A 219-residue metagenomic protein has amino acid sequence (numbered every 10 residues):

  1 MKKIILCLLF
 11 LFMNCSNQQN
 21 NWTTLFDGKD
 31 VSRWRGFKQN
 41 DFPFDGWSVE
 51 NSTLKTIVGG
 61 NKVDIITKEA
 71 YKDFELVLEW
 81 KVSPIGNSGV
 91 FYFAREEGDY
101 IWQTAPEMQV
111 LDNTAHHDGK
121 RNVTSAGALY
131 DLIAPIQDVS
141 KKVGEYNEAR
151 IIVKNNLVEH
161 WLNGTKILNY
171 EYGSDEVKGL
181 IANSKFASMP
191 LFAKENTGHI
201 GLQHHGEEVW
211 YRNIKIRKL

Functional and structural regions predicted by a protein language model:
M1-N20: Bacterial Sec-dependent N-terminal signal peptides
C15-L219: Carbohydrate-interacting regions of secretory-pathway proteins
